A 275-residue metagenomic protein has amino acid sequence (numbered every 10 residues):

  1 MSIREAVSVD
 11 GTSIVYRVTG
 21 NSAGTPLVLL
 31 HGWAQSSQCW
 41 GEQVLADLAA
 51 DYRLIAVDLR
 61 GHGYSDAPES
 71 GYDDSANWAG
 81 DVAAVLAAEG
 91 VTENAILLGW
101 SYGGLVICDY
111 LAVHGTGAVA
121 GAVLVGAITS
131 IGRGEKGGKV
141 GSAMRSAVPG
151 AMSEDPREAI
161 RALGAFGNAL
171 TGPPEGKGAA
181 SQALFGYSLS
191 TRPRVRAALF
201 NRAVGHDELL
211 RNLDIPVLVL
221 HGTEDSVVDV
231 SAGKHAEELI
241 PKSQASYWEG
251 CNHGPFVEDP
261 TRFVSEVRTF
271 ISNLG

Functional and structural regions predicted by a protein language model:
T12-P68: Conserved HGGG/HGGXW glycine-rich cap/lid loop of the alpha/beta-hydrolase fold
R17, I55-Y102, S265: Active-site loop/oxyanion-hole signature of alpha/beta-hydrolase fold enzymes
H31-W33, G99-G104, G222: Conserved alpha/beta-hydrolase "nucleophile elbow" surrounding the catalytic nucleophile
C108-E154: Flexible "cap/lid" loop of the alpha/beta hydrolase fold
G134, G138-K139, S153-R211: Conserved alpha/beta-hydrolase catalytic His-Asp/Glu region
L213, V219-H221, D225: Short beta-strand/loop motif that positions the catalytic acidic residue of the alpha/beta-hydrolase fold
S226-A232: Conserved alpha/beta-hydrolase "acid-adjacent" motif
C251-V264: Catalytic histidine-centered segment of alpha/beta-hydrolase-like enzymes
